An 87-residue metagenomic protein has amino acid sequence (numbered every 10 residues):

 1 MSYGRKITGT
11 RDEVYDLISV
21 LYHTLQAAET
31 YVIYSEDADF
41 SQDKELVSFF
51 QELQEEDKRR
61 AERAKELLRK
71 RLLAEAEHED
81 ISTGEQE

Functional and structural regions predicted by a protein language model:
M1-E87: Iron-associated oxidoreductase/ferritin-like identity signal
